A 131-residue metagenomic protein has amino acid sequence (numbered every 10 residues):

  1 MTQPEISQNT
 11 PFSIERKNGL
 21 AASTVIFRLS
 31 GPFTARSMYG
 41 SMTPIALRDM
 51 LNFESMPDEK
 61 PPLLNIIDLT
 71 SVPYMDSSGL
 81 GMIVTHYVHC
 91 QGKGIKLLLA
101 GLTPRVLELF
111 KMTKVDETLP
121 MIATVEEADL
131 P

Functional and structural regions predicted by a protein language model:
P4-E5, T118: Absolute N-terminal positional cue centered near the fourth residue
E5-I6, T10-D49: STAS-typified acidic loop motif
E15, A100, I122: General small-molecule cofactor/ligand-binding pocket signal
P32-L119: Amphipathic alpha-helical interaction surfaces in cytosolic regulatory modules
P120-T124, A128: Short acidic-hydrophobic, aromatic-tinged amphipathic segments that line or gate anion-handling sites
